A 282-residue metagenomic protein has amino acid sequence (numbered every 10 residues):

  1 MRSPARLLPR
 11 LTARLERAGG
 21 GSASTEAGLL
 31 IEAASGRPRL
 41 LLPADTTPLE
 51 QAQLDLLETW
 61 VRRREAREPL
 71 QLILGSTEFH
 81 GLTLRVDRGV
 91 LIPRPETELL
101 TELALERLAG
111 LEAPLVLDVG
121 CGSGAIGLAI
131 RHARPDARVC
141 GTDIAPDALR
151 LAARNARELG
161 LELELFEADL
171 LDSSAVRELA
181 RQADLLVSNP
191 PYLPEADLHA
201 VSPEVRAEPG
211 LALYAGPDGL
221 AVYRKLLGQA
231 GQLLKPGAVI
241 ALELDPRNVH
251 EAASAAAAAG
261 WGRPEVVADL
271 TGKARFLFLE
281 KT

Functional and structural regions predicted by a protein language model:
M1-L49: Non-catalytic accessory regions of SAM-dependent methyltransferases
L15, L108, A156, A230 (+1 more regions): Conserved hydrophobic residues forming the short capping helix/wall of the S-adenosyl-L-methionine
L29-E106: Conserved AdoMet
T83, R138, E162-E164, G262-E265: Conserved beta-strand segments of alpha/beta enzyme cores
P95-H199, K225, R247: Conserved SAM/SAH cofactor-binding pocket of Class I
P191-V222: Mobile active-site "lid"/loop adjacent to the S-adenosyl-L-methionine
Y192, E280-T282: C-terminal beta-strand of the catalytic ATP-binding
P217-E280: Conserved Class I SAM-dependent methyltransferase catalytic core
